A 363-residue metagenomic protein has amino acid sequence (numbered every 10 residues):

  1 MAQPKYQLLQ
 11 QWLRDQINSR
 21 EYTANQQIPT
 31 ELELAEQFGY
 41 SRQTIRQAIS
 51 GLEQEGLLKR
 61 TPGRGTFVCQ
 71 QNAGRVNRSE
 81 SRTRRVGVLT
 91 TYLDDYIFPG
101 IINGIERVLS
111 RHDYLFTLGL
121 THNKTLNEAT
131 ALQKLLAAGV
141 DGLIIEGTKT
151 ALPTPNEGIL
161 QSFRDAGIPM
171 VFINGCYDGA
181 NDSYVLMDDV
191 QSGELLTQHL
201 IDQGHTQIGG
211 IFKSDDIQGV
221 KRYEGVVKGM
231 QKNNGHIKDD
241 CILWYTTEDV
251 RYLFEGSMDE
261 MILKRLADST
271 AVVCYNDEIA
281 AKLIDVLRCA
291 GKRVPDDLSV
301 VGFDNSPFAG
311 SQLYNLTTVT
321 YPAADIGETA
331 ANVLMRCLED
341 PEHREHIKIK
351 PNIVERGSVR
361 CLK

Functional and structural regions predicted by a protein language model:
M1-N77: N-terminal helix-turn-helix DNA-binding module of bacterial transcription factors
Q11-D15, E33, C69-Q198, K264-A267: Alpha-helical recognition/docking segments in bacterial nutrient-uptake and carbohydrate-utilization systems
W12, D259-K363: Flexible loop/turn connectors
A24-N25, Q207, I237-C241, R293-S299: Short acidic capping loops at alpha-helix termini that bridge into adjacent secondary structure
Y96-R111, S192-L195, I217-I237, K282 (+1 more regions): Short, solvent-exposed amphipathic alpha-helices that sit in or adjacent to ligand/effector-binding or catalytic
S110-L120, G210, G229-F254: Short beta-strand elements in bilobed, periplasmic/extracellular small-molecule ligand-binding domains
N181-G210, G225-K228, Y252-M261, A280 (+1 more regions): Hydrophobic alpha-helical segments within soluble ligand-binding/sensing domains
E194-H236, E345-V359: An alpha-beta-alpha
